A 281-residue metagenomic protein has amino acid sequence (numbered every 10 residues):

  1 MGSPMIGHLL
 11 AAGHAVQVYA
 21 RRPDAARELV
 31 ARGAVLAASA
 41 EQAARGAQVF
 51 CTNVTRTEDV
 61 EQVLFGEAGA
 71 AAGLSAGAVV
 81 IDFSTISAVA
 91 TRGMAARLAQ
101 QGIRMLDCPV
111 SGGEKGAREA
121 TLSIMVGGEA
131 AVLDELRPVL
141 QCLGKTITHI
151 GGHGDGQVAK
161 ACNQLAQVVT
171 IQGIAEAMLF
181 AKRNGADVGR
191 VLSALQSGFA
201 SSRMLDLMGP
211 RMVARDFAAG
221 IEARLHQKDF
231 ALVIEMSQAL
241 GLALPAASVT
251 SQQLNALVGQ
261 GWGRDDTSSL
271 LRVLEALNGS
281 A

Functional and structural regions predicted by a protein language model:
M1, M5, N53, F83 (+3 more regions): Methionine-biased hydrophobic packing positions in alpha-helices, especially within tandem helical repeat solenoids
M1-T52, A78, F83-S84, E114: NAD(P)+-binding Rossmann beta1-loop-alpha1 motif at the extreme N-terminus of oxidoreductases
M5-I6, A25, M94, V139 (+1 more regions): Hydrophobic residues within alpha-helices that form the first helical element adjacent to the glycine-rich loop
A40-R45, V49-F50, T57-L122: Rossmann-like NAD(P)(H) cofactor-binding subdomain of soluble oxidoreductases
T85-L165: Rossmann-fold dinucleotide-binding core
A120, I124-G127, T148, G152-N184 (+2 more regions): Active-site-proximal catalytic alpha-helix in oxidoreductases
H153, S201-G263, T267-S268: Interdomain hinge/lid region at the active-site interface of Rossmann-like NAD(P)-dependent oxidoreductases
